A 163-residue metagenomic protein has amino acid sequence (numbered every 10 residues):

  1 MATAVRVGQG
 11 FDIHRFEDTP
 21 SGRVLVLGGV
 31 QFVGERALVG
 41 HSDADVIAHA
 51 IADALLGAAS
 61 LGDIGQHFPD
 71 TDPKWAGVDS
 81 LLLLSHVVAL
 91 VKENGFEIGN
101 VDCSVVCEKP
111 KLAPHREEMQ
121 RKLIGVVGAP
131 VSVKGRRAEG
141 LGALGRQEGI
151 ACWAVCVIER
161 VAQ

Functional and structural regions predicted by a protein language model:
M1-A2, Q9, R146, V157: Charge-biased, low-complexity intrinsically disordered regions
V5, E17-V33: Polyampholytic, low-complexity intrinsically disordered segments
F32-S42, D70-W75, G140-L144: A short glycine/serine-rich beta->alpha loop
I47, I51, L55: Active-site His/Glu-centered metal-binding helix of metallohydrolases
A54-E97, E108: Glycine- and Gly-Pro-enriched alpha-helical subdomains that act as flexible, kink-prone "lid/hinge" or packing modules
D102-K111, H115-G145: Short, conserved loop-to-beta-strand elements that form functional interface hotspots
L144-Q163: C-terminal edge-of-domain segments
